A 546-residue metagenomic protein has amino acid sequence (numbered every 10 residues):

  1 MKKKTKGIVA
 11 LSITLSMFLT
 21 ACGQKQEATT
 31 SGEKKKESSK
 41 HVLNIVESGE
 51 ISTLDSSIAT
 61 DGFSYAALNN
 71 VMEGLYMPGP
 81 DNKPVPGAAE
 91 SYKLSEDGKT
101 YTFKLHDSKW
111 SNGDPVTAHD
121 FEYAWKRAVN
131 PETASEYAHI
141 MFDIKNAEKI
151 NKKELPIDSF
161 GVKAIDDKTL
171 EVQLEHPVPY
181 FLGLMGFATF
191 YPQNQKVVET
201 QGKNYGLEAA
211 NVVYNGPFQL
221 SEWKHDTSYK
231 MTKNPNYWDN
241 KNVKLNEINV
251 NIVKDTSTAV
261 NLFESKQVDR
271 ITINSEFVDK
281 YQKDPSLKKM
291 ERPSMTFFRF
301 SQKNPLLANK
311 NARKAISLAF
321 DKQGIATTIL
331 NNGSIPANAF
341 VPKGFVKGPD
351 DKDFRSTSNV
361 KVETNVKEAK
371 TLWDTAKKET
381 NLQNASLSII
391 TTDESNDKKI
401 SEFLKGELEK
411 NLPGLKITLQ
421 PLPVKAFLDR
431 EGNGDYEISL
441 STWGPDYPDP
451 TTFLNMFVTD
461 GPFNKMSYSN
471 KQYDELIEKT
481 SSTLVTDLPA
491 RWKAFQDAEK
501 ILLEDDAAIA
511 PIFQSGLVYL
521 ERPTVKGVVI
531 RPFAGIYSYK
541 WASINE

Functional and structural regions predicted by a protein language model:
V46-E96, V213: N-terminal lobe/hinge region of extracytoplasmic solute-binding protein
E90-Y137, E171, L306-A308: Aromatic- and charge-enriched surface segment that lines or borders ligand/interaction sites
E122, Y137-K196: Surface-exposed binding/hinge segments that line and control ligand-binding clefts or catalytic entry sites
L174-V243, E247, S257: Gly/Pro-rich hinge or "lid" segments in bacterial periplasmic/extracellular proteins
N234-D279: Ligand-site clamp/hinge motif
P336-T375, N396-K398: Structural transition elements
K361-V362, G414-F427, L454-R522, E546: Extracytoplasmic/peripheral linker and loop segments enriched in polar/acidic and small residues with frequent Thr/Pro
Y519-E546: Long beta-strand-rich cores associated with HINT superfamily self-processing modules
